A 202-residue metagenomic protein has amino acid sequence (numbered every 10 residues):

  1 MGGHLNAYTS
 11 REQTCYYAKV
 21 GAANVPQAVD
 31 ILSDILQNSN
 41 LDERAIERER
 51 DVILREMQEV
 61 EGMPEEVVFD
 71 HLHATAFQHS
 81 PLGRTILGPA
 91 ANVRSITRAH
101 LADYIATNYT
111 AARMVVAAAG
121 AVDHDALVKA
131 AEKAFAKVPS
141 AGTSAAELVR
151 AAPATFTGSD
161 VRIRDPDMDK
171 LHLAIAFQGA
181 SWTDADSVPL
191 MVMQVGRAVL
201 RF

Functional and structural regions predicted by a protein language model:
M1-A145, A152, I163-R164, D169-A174 (+3 more regions): Charge-rich, well-structured scaffold segments of protease-associated domains
D160: Flexible, small-/acidic-enriched active-site or ligand-binding loops
V195-F202: Short, compositionally biased segments
